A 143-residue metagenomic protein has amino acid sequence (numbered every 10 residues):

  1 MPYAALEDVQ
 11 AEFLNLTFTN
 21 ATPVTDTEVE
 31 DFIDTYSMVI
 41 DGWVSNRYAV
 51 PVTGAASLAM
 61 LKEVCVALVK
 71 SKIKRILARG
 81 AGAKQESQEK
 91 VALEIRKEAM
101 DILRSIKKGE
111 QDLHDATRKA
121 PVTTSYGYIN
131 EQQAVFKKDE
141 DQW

Functional and structural regions predicted by a protein language model:
M1-L61, R118-W143: Conserved short "hinge" loops at termini or chain/domain junctions
A59, E63-K72: Elongated alpha-helical scaffolds
S71-W143: Short loop/turn elements at secondary-structure junctions
